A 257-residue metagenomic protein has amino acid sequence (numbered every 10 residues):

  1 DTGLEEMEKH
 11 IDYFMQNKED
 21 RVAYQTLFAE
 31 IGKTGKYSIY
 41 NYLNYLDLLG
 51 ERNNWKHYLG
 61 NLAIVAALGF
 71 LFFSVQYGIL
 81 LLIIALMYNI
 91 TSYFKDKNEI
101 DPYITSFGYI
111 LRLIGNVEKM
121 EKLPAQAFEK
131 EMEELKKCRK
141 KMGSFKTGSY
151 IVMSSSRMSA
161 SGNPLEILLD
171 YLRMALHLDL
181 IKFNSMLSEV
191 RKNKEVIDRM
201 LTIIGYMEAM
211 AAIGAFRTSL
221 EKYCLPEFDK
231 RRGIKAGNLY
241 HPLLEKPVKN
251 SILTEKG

Functional and structural regions predicted by a protein language model:
D1-G257: Alpha-helical coupling/stalk and coiled-coil linker elements that connect catalytic or binding modules and transmit
